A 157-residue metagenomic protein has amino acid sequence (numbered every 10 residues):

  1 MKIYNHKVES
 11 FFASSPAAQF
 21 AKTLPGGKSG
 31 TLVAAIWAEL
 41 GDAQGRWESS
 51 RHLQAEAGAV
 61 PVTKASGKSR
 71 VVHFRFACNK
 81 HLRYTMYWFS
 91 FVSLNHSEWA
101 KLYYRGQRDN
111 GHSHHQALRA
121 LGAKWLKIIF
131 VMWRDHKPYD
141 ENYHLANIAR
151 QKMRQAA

Functional and structural regions predicted by a protein language model:
M1-A157: A detector of single, family-specific signature residues that are central to catalytic or substrate-handling motifs
